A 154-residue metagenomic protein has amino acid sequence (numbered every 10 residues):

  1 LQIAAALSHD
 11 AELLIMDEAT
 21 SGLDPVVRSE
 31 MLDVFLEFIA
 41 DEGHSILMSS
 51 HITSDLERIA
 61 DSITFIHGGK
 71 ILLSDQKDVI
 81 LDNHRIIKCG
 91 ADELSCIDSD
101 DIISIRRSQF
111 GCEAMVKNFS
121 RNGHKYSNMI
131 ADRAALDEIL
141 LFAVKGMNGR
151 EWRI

Functional and structural regions predicted by a protein language model:
L1-S54, R58-H67: ABC transporter nucleotide-binding domains
T53, L94, L136-D137: Alpha-helix N-cap/helix-start and coil->helix boundary motif
K70: ATP-binding/catalytic-site motifs of ATP-hydrolyzing domains
S74-D75: ABC ATPase "signature
D78-D82: Short acidic-hydrophobic catalytic motif
R85-A91: A short beta-strand micro-motif
E93-D98, R121-H124: Short, conserved charged micro-motifs
S104-I154: C-terminal coupling/interaction segments
